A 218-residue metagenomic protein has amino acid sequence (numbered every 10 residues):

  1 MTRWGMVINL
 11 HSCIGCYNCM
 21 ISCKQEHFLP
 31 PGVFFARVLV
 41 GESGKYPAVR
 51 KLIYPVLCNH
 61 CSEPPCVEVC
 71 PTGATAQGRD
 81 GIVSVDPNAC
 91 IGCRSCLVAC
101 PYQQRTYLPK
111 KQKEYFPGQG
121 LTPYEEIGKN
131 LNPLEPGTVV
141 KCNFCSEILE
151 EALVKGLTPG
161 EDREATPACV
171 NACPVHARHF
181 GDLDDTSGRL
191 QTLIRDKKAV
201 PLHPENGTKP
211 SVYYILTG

Functional and structural regions predicted by a protein language model:
M1-G218: Non-ligating segments of multi-cofactor redox enzymes
